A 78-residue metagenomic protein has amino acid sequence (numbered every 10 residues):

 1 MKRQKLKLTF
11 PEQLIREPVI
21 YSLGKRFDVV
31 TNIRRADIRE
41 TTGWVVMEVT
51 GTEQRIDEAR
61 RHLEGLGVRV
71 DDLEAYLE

Functional and structural regions predicted by a protein language model:
M1-E78: Long, contiguous binding/interaction regions
